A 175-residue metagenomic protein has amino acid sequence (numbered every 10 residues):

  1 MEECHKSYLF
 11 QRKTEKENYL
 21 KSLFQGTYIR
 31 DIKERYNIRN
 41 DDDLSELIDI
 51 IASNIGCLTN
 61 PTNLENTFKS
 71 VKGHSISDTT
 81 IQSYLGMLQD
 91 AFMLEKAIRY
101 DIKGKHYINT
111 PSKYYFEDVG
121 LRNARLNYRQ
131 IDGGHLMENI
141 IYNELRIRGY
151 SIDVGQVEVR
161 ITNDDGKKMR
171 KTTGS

Functional and structural regions predicted by a protein language model:
M1-E3, L9: Amphipathic alpha-helical segments of the small helical/lid subdomains adjacent to P-loop NTPase cores
Y8-G174: Accessory nucleic acid-recognition modules appended to NTPase machines
